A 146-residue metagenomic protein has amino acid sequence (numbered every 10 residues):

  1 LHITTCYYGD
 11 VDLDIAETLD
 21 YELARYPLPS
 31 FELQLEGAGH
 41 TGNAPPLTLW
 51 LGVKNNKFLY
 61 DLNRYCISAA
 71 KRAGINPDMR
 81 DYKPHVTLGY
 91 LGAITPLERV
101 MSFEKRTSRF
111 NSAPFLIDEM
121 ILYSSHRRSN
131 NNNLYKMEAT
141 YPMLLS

Functional and structural regions predicted by a protein language model:
L1-S146: Histidine-dependent nucleotide/RNA phosphoesterase domain, centered on the 2H-phosphoesterase fold with its duplicated
